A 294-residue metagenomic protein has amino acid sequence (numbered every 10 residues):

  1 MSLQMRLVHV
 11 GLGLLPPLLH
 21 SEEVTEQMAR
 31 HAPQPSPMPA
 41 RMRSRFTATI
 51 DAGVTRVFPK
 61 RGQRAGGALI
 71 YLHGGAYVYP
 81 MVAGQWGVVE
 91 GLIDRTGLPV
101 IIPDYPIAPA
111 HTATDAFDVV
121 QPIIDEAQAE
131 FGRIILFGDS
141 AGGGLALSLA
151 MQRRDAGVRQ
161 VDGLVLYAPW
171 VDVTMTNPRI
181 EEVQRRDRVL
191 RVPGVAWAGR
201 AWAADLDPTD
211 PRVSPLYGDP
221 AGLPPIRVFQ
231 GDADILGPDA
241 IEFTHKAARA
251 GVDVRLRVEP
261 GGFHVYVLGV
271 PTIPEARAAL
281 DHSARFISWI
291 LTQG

Functional and structural regions predicted by a protein language model:
M1-G62, T292: A glycine/proline-hinged amphipathic helix-loop "lid/cap" segment that gates access to hydrophobic ligand pockets
A52-G53, G62-G294: Alpha/beta-hydrolase superfamily serine-hydrolase fold, recognizing
